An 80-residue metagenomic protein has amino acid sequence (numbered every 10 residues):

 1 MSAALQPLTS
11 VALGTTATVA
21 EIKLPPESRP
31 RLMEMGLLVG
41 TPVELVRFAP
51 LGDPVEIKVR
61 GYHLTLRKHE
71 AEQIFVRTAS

Functional and structural regions predicted by a protein language model:
S2-A20, R77: SH3-family beta-barrel domains
L13-H69: Amphipathic, hydrophobic secondary-structure cores in small proteins
E72-S80: Glycine- and charge-enriched low-complexity intrinsically disordered segments
